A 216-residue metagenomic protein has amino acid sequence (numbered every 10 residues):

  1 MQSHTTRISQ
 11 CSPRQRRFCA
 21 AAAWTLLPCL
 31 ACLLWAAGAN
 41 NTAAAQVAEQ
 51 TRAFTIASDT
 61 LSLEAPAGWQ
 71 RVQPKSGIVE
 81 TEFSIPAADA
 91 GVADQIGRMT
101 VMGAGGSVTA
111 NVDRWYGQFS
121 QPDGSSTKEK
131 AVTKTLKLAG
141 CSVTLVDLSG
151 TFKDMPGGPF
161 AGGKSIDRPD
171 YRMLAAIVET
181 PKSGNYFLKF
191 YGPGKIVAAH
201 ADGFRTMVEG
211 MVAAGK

Functional and structural regions predicted by a protein language model:
M1-A20: N-terminal secretory signal peptides that target proteins for export/translocation
A21-A36: Bacterial N-terminal signal peptides
A36, A43-V47: Boundary at the C-terminal end of the N-terminal hydrophobic targeting segment
T55, D59-K128, T135: Secretory pathway targeting signatures of secreted, lumenal, and periplasmic proteins
D59, G68, A104-G106, S149-K153 (+2 more regions): Solvent-exposed coil/turn segments that connect beta secondary-structure elements in extracytoplasmic/periplasmic
T60, G105-A110, R168, G194-D202: Soluble non-cytosolic domains of exported or imported proteins
W69, P181-K216: Surface-exposed amphipathic alpha-helical segments
I78, D113-V178: Signature of long, low-cysteine stretches enriched in small and polar/charged residues
